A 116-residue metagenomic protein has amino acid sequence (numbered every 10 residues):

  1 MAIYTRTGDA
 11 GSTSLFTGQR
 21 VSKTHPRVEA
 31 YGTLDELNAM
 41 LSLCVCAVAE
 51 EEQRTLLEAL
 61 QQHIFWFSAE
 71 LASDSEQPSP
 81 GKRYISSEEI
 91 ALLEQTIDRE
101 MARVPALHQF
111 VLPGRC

Functional and structural regions predicted by a protein language model:
M1-C116: Phosphate/pyrophosphate-binding loop motifs in nucleotide- or prenyl diphosphate-using proteins
